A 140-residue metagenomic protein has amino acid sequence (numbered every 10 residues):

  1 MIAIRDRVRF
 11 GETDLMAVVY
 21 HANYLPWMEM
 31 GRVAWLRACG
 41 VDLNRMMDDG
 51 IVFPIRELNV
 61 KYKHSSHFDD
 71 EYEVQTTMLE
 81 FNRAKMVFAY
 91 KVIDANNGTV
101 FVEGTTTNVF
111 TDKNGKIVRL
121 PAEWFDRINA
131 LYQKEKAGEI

Functional and structural regions predicted by a protein language model:
M1-A34: Catalytic strand-loop segment that frames the active site of acyl-thioester-processing enzymes
I2-I4, R37, H67-F68, M78-I140: HotDog/MaoC-like acyl-thioester-processing domains
R5-R9, K61, V109: Generic structural detector for well-ordered beta-strands
F10, D14, G31, V41 (+3 more regions): Residue-level signal for pocket-adjacent positions within structured domains
V18, I51-F53, T99, V118: Residues that recognize and position ribonucleotide moieties
Y24-W27, P54, A89: Residue-level recognition of specific faces of alpha-helices
W35-F81, K85-M86, E103: Hydrophobic beta-strand-centered segment that forms part of the acyl-chain substrate-binding groove
